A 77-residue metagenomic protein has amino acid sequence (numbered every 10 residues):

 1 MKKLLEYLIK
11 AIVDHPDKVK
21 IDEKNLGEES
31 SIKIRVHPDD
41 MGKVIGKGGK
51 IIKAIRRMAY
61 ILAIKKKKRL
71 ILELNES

Functional and structural regions predicted by a protein language model:
M1-K43, K53-S77: RNA-contacting regions in translation and RNA-metabolism proteins, encompassing KH/S1 modules where present
K50: Residue-level recognition of oxygen-bearing side chains
